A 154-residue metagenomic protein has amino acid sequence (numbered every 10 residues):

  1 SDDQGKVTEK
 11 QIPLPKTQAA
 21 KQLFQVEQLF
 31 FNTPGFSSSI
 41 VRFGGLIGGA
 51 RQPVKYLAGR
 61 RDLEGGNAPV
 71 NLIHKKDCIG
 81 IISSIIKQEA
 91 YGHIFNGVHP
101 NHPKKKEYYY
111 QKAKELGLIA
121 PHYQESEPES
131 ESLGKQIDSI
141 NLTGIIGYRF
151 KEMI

Functional and structural regions predicted by a protein language model:
S1-T17: Conserved Rossmann-fold NAD(P)-dependent oxidoreductase catalytic core, especially the SDR/UDP-sugar
Q4, G49-K55: Short beta-loop-alpha junction of Rossmann-like oxidoreductase domains
Q18-F30, K75-C78: Conserved catalytic Lys-bearing alpha helix of Rossmann-like short-chain dehydrogenase/reductases
V26-G49: Conserved beta-loop-beta element that borders a ligand/cofactor-binding pocket
V54-D62, N67-F95: Alpha-helical substrate-binding/gating segment
V70-I73, P103, I137: Residue-level signal for the nucleotide or nucleotide-sugar donor/cofactor binding architecture
I79-G134: Mid/C-terminal beta-alpha module of Rossmann-like enzyme folds, strongest in SDR-family dehydrogenases/epimerases
I119-Y123, E129-I154: C-terminal amphipathic/interface module of NAD(P)-dependent oxidoreductases and related NAD-binding regulators
